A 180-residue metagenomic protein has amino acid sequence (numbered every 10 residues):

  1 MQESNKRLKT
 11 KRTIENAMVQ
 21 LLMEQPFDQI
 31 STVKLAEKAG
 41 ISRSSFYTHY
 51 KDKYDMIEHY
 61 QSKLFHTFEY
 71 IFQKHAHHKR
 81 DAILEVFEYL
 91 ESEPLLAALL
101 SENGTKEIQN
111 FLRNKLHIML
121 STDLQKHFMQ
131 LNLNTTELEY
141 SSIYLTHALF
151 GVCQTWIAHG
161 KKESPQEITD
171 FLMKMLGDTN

Functional and structural regions predicted by a protein language model:
M1-Q25, Q29, K34, K38: Basic, helix-initiating cap at the start of DNA-binding domains
I14, Q29, I41, D52-I57: Short amphipathic alpha-helical segment with a characteristic S/N-K-E followed by hydrophobic residues
Q20-M23, Y60-E85, A97-A98: Amphipathic alpha-helical linker/stalk segments
L22, S31-T32, F46, K53-L64: Amphipathic alpha-helical segments enriched in hydrophobic/aromatic and basic residues that form the DNA-contacting
G40-Y50, L149: Short hydrophobic/aromatic patch on the recognition helix
E85-N114, D123-L124, Q154: Amphipathic alpha-helical segments used for helix-helix packing
T105-N132, T136-F150: Amphipathic alpha-helical packing segments from all-alpha helical-bundle domains
T155-N180: C-terminal peripheral helix-coil segments that are non-catalytic and often amphipathic
